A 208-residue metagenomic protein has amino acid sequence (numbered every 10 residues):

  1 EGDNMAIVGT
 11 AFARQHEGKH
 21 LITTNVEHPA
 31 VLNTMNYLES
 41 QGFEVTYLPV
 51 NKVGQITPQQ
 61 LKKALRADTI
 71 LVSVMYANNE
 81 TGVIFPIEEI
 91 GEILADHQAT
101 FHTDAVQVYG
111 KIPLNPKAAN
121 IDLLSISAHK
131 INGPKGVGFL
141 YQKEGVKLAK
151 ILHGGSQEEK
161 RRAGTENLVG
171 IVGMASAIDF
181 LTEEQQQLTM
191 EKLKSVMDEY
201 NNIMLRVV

Functional and structural regions predicted by a protein language model:
E1-V208: Pyridoxal 5′-phosphate
